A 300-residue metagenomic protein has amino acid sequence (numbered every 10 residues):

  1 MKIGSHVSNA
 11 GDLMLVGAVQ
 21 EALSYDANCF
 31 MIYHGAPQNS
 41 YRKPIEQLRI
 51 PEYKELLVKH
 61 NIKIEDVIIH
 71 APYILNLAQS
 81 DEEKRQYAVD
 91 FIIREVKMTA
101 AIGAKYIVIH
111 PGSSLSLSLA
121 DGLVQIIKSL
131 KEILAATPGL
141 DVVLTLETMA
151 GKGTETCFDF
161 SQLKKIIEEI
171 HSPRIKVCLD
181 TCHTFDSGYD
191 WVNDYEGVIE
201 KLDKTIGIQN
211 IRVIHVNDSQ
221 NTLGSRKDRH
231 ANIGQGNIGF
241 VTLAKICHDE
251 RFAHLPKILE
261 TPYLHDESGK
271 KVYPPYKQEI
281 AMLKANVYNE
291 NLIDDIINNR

Functional and structural regions predicted by a protein language model:
M1-I69, L75-K97, A285-R300: N-terminal pre-domain/capping segments
H6-A10, G35-P37, P72-I74, G112-S114 (+4 more regions): Active-site beta-loop-alpha junctions enriched in small/polar residues
A10, I258-P275, R300: A short, acidic, flexible beta-alpha connecting loop/helix-capping segment that sits on the rim of active
V19-D26, E46-I68, R94-G103, L134-G139 (+3 more regions): Acidic (Asp/Glu)-rich catalytic clusters
A22, H70, A88, T99 (+5 more regions): Conserved, mostly hydrophobic/aromatic
V58, L77-K176: Active-site acidic/histidine proton-transfer and metal-coordination neighborhood in alpha/beta enzyme cores
D81-R94, L119-E132, D159-E168, Y195-E200 (+2 more regions): Short, electropositive alpha-helical surface patch
K128-N232: Acidic/histidine-rich catalytic cores of soluble enzymes
